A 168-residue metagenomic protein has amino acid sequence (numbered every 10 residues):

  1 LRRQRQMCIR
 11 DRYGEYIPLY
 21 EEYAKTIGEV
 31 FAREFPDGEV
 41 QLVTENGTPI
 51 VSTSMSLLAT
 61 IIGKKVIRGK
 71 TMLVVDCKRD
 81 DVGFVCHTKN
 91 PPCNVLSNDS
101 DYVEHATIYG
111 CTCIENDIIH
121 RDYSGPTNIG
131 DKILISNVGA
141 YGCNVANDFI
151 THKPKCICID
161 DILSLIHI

Functional and structural regions predicted by a protein language model:
L1-I9, I166-H167: Single conserved hydrophobic/aromatic residue that forms the stacking wall/gate of nucleotide- or nucleobase-binding
R3, R10-S56: Glycine-rich phosphate/ribose-binding loops and adjacent secondary-structure elements that form binding surfaces
I9, Y13-Y16, A24, G28 (+4 more regions): Short linear sequence motifs
D11-G14, P18, T107, G139 (+1 more regions): Intrinsically disordered, low-complexity segments enriched in small/polar residues
E39-L165: Charged (often Lys/Glu-rich) extended helix/loop segments that serve as interaction or gating elements
